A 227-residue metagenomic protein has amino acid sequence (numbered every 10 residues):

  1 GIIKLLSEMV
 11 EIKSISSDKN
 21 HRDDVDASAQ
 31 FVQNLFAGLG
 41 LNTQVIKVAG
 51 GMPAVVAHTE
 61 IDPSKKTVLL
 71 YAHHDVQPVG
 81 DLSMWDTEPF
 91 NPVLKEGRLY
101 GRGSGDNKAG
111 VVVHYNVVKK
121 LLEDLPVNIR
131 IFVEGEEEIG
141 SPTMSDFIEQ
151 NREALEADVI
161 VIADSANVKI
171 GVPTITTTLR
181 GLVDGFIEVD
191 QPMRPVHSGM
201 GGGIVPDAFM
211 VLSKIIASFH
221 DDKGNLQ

Functional and structural regions predicted by a protein language model:
G1-R102, L121-P126: Acidic/His- and Gly-rich active-site-bordering loop/insert found across diverse amide/peptide-bond hydrolases
S7, Q33, V112-Y115, K119 (+2 more regions): Predominant activation on well-ordered alpha-helical scaffold segments within soluble catalytic domains
E11, A37, E123, R152-E153 (+3 more regions): Generic secondary-structure signature for well-ordered alpha-helical cores
Y100-G101, M193-G199: Short small-residue beta-strand/loop micro-motif enriched in glycine and branched aliphatics
G103-T178: Acidic/histidine-rich catalytic neighborhood of metal-dependent amide-processing enzymes
T174-D190: Flexible glycine/proline-rich, aromatic-decorated loop/lid segments
S198-Q227: Acidic-enriched catalytic cores of C-N bond-cleaving enzymes acting on peptides and small amides
